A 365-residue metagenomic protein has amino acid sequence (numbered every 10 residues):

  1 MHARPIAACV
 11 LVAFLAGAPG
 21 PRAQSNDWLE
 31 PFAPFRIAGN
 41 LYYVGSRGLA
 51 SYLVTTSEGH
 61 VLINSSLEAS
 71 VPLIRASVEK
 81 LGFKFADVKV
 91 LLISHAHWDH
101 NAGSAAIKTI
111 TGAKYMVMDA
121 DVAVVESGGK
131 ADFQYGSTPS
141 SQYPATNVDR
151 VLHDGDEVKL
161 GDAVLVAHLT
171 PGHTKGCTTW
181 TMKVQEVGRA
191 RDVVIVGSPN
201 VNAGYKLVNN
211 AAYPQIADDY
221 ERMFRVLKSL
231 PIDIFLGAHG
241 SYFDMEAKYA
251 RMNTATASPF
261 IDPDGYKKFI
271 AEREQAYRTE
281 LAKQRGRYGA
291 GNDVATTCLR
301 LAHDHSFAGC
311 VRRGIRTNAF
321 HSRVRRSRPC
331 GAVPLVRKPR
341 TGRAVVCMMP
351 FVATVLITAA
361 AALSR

Functional and structural regions predicted by a protein language model:
A7-G17, P350: Bacterial N-terminal signal peptides
R22-D27, V187, V201-L301: Accessory terminal helices/loops
Q24, E30-F32, R36-A38, D87 (+5 more regions): Metallo-beta-lactamase
D27-L81, F85, W180-V201: Conserved beta-strand hairpin/beta-sheet module of binuclear metal-dependent hydrolase folds, prominently
I63-S65, V88-A96, Y115-M118, L169-G172 (+3 more regions): Active-site neighborhood of phospho(di)ester-bond hydrolases with catalytic His/Asp-centered motifs
A69-P72, E79-E157, A255, I261 (+2 more regions): Active-site HxH/HxHxD metal-binding segment of metal-dependent hydrolases
V346-C347, V355-S364: Short, intrinsically disordered C-terminal tails of secreted or membrane-associated proteins
